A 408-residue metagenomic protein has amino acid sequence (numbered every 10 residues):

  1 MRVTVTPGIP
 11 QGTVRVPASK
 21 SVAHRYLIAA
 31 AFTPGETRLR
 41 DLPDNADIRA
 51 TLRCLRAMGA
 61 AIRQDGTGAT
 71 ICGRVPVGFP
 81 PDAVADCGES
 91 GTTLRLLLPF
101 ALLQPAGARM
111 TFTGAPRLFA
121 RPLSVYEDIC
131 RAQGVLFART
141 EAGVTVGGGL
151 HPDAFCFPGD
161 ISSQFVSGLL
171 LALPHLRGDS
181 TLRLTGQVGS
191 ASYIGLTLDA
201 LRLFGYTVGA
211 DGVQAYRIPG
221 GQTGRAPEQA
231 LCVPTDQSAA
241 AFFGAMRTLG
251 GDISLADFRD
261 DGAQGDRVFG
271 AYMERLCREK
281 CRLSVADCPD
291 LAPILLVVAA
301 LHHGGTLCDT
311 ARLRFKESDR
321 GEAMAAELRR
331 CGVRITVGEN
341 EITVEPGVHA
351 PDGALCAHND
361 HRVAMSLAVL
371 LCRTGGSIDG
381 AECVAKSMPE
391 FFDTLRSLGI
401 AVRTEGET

Functional and structural regions predicted by a protein language model:
M1-T408: Short, structured segments at the rim of ligand-binding sites
